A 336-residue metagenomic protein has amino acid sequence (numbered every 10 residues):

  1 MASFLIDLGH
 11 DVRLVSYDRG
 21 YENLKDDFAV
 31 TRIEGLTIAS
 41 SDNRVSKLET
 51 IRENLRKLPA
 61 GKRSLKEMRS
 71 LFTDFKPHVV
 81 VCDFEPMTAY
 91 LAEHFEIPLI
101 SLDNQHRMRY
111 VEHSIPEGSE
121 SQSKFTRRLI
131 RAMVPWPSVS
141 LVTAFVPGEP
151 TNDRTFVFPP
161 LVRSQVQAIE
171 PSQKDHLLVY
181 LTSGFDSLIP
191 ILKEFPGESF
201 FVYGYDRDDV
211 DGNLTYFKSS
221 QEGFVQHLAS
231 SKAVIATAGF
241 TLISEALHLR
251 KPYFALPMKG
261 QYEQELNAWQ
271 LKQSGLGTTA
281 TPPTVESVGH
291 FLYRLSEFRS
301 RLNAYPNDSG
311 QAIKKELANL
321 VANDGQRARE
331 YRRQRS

Functional and structural regions predicted by a protein language model:
A2, D7, L161-A233: Donor-nucleotide binding loops and adjacent catalytic segments primarily of GT-B fold Leloir glycosyltransferases
I6-P59: Conserved nucleotide-sugar phosphate-binding/catalytic loop shared by glycosyltransferases and other
S46-V79, P86-M87: Conserved nucleotide-sugar donor-binding subdomain of glycosyltransferases
V79-D83, H227-L266: A donor-sugar binding/catalytic signature common to diverse glycosyltransferases and related nucleotide-sugar
E93-Y110: Active-site proximal beta-strand in glycosyltransferases
Y110-F185, Y205-D206: A nucleotide-sugar donor-handling region in carbohydrate enzymes
G118, S219, P252-F298: Nucleotide-sugar donor-binding patch of glycosyltransferase catalytic domains
H290-S336: C-terminal amphipathic helix plus adjacent low-complexity, charged tail appended to glycosyltransferase catalytic
